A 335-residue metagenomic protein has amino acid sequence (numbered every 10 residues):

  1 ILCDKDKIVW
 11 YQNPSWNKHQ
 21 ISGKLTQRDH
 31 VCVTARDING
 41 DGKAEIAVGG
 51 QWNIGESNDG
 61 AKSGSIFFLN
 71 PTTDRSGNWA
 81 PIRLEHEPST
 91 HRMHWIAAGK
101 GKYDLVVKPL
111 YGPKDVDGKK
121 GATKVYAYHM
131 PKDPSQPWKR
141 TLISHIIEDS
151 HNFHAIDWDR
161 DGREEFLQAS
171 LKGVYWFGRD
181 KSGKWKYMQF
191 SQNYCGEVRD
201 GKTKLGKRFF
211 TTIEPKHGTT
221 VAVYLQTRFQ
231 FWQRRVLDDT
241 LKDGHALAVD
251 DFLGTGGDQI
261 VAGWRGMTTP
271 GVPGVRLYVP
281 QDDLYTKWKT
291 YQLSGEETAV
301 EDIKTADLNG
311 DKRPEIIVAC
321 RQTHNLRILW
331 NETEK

Functional and structural regions predicted by a protein language model:
I1-K335: Beta-propeller-forming repeat regions
